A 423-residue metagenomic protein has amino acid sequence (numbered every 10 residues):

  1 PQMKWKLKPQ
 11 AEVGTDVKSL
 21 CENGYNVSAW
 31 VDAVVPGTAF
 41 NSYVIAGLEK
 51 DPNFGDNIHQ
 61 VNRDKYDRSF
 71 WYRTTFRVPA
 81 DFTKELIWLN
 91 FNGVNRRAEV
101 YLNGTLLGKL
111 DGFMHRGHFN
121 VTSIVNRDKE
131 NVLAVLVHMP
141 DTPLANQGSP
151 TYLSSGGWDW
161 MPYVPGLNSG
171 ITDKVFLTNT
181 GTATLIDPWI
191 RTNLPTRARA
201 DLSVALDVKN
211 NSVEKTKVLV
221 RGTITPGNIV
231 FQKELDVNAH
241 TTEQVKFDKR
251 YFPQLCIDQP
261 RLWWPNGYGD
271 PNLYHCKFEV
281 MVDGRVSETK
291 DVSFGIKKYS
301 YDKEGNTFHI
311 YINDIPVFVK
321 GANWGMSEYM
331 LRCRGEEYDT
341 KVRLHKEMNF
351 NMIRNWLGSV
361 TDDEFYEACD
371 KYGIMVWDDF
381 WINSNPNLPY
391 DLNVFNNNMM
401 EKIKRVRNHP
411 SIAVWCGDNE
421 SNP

Functional and structural regions predicted by a protein language model:
P1-A39: Hydrophobic alpha-helical membrane-insertion signals
K6-E12, D16, S42, A46 (+5 more regions): Accessory beta-strand-rich segments of carbohydrate-active enzymes
N41-V78, F82-N90, R96-L102, G108-D111 (+2 more regions): Active-site-adjacent substrate/metal-binding segments within catalytic domains of carbohydrate-active enzymes
F82-E85, V125-E130, P143-L144, F252-L273: Short glycine/proline/serine/threonine-rich loop/turn segments at secondary-structure transition edges
V100-L102, R199-A239, E243-V245: Beta-strand-rich binding/interaction modules
G117-S123, T242-C256: Exposed aromatic-hydrophobic patches
H138, N266-M281: Internal, hydrophobic beta-strand segments that form the core of beta-sheet-rich folds
T192-A200: Short, solvent-exposed loop/linker segments at the N-terminal edge of repeated beta-sheet extracellular domains
